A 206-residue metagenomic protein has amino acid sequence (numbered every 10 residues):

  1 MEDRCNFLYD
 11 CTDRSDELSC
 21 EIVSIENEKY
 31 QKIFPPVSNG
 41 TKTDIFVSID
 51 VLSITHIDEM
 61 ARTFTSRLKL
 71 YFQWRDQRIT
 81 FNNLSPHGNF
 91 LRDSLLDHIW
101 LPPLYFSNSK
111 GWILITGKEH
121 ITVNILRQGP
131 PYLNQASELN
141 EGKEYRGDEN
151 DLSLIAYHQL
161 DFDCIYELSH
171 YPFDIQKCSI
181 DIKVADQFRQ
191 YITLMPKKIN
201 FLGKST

Functional and structural regions predicted by a protein language model:
M1-F7, D13, I45-S48: Activation on extended, non-transmembrane soluble regions of large proteins
F7-V23: Short, disulfide-bonded extracellular cysteine-rich repeat modules
E21-T206: Non-transmembrane, solvent-exposed beta-strand/loop segments in proteins with extracellular/lumenal exposure or large
